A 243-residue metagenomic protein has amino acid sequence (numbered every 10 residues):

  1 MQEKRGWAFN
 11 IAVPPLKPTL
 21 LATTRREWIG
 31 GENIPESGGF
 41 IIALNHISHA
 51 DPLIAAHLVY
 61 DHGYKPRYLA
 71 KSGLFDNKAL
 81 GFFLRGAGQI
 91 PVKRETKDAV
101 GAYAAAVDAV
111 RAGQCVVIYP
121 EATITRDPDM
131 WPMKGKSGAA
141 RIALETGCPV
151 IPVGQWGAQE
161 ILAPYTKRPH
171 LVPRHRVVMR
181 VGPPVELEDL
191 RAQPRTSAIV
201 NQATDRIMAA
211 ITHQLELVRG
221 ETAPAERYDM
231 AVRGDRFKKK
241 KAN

Functional and structural regions predicted by a protein language model:
Q2-E36, I54-H57, K78-A87: A transmembrane-helix-recognition feature enriched in membrane-embedded lipid enzymes and envelope glyco-/phospholipid
L21-W28, A99-V100, I161-A163: Short gly/ser/thr-rich secondary-structure transition/capping motifs
P35-T96: Catalytic core of membrane glycerolipid acyltransferases/transacylases, capturing the structured, soluble-facing
L58, F83, D108, R141-E145: Hydrophobic/aromatic ligand-binding patch that stacks against planar heteroaromatic rings of cofactors or nucleotides
A104-D108, H175-L217: A charged, well-structured terminal subsegment
A109-A139: Catalytic-site beta-strand/loop segments enriched in glycine and acidic/polar residues
D129-S197, M230-G234, K240: A cross-family acyltransferase "interaction/gating" segment
L217-V232: Short, flexible loop/turn segments with low-complexity composition
